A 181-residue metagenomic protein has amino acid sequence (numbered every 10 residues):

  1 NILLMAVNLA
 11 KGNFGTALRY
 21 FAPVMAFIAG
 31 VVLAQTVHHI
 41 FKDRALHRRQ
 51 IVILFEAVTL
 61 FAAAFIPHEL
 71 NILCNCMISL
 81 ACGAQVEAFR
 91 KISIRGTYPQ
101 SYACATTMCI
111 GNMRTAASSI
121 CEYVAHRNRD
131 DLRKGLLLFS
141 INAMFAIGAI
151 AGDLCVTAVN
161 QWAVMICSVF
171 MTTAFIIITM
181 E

Functional and structural regions predicted by a protein language model:
I2-F14: Perimembrane loop-to-helix junctions flanking transmembrane segments
I2-M5, H47-R48, I92-R114: Short, non-helical or kinked segments that cap or interrupt transmembrane helices
L18, A22, A26-G30, A34 (+9 more regions): Alpha-helical transmembrane segments in multi-pass membrane proteins
V31-K42, Q85-R95: C-terminal ends of transmembrane helices
A45-I51, I150-V169: A membrane-interface helix-boundary motif in multi-pass transporters
A57-N71, F175-T179: C-terminal ends and interior cores of transmembrane alpha-helices in multi-pass membrane transporters/permeases
T59, L70-T107: Hydrophobic core of transmembrane alpha-helices in multi-pass small-molecule transporters, especially MFS/SLC-type
L80-Q85, F170-T179: Alpha-helical transmembrane segments and their membrane-interface exit regions
